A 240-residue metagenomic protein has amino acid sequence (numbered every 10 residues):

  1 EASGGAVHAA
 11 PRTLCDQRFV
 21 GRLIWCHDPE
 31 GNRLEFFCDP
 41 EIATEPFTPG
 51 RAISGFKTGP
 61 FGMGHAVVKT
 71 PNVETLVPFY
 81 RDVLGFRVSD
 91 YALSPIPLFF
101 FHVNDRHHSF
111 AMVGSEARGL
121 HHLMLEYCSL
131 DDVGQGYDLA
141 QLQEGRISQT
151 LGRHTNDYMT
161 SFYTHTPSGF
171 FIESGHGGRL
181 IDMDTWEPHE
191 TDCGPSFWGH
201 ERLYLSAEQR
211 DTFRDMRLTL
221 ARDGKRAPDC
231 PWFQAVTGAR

Functional and structural regions predicted by a protein language model:
E1-E30, T70-E74, L125-R240: Vicinal oxygen chelate
R12-T13, N32, T44, H108-A111 (+1 more regions): Intrinsic, low-complexity N-terminal interaction/targeting segments
D28, I42-V73: Surface-exposed beta-loop interaction hotspot
D28-C38: Structured, non-catalytic alpha/beta "coupling" segments that mediate domain-domain communication and provide generic
L34, S89, I172-E173: Generic structural signal for well-ordered beta-strand positions
V68-H108, V113: Core segments of cupin and vicinal oxygen chelate
A117: Long C-terminal interaction/binding lobes of large macromolecular proteins
